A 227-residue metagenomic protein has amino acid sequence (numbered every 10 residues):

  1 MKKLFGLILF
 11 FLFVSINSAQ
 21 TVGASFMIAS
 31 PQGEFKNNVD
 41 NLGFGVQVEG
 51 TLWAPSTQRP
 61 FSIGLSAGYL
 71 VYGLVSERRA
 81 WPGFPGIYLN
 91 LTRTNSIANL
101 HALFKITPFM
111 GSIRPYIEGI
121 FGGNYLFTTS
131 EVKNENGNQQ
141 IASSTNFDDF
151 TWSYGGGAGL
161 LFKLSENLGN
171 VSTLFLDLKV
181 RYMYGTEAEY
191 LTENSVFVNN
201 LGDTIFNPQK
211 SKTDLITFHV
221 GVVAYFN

Functional and structural regions predicted by a protein language model:
S18-S62, A67, V223-N227: Short glycine/proline- and aromatic-enriched beta-strand/turn motifs that initiate or cap beta-hairpins
Q20, A54-S62, F109-R114, L164-L176 (+1 more regions): Short loop/turn motifs that connect adjacent beta-strands in outer-membrane beta-barrel proteins
I28-Q32, A67-G73, F121-T129, F162 (+2 more regions): Transmembrane beta-strands of outer-membrane beta-barrel pores
P31-N38, P85-T92, N138-F147, T204-Q209: Extracellular loop and loop/strand-boundary signature of outer-membrane beta-barrel proteins
V39-G43, R79-G86, V132-I141, T192-L201: Flexible, surface-exposed loop regions and adjacent strand-edge segments of Gram-negative outer-membrane beta-barrel
E49-A54, L103-T107, G159-K163, G221-Y225: Transmembrane beta-barrel domains of outer membrane proteins
T51-G137, N146-F147, T151-Y154: Gram-negative (and chloroplast) outer-membrane scaffold detector with strong preference for beta-barrel transmembrane
G159-N227: Predominantly the C-terminal beta-signal and adjacent terminal strand-loop region of outer-membrane beta-barrel
